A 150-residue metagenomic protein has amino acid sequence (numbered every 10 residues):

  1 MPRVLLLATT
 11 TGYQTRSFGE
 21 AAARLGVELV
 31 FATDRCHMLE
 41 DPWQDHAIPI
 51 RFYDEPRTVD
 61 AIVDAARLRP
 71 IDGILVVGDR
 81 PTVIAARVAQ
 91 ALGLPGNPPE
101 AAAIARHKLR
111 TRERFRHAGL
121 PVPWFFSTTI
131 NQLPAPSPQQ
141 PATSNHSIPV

Functional and structural regions predicted by a protein language model:
M1-A101, A105-R106, H117, T129-S137 (+1 more regions): ATP-binding N-terminal substructure of ATP-dependent carboxylate-amine bond-forming enzymes
R110: Rossmann-fold NAD(P)-binding glycine/threonine-rich loop
F115, W124, N145-V150: ATP-grasp fold ATP-binding core
G119-P121: Short secondary-structure junctions
